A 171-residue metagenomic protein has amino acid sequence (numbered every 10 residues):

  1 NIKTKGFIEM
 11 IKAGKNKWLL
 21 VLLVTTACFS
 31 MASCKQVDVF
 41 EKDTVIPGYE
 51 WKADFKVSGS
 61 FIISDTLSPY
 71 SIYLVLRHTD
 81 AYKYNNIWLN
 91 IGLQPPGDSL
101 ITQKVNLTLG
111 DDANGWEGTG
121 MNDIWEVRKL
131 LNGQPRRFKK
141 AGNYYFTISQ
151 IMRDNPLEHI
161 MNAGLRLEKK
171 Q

Functional and structural regions predicted by a protein language model:
F7-V21: Bacterial N-terminal signal peptides that target proteins for export
S30-S33: C-terminal motif of bacterial Sec signal peptides marking the signal peptidase cleavage site
K35-D38: Bacterial signal peptide processing site
L74-Y82: Short amphipathic, basic-aromatic surface patches that mediate peripheral association with negatively charged
K83-L89, H159-N162: Short coil-to-beta strand junction motifs in C2/discoidin
K104-R137: An anionic, turn-rich surface loop/hairpin at beta-sheet edges that serves as a generic interaction/coordination patch
K139-N155, H159-K169: Internal, hydrophobic beta-strand segments that form the core of beta-sheet-rich folds
